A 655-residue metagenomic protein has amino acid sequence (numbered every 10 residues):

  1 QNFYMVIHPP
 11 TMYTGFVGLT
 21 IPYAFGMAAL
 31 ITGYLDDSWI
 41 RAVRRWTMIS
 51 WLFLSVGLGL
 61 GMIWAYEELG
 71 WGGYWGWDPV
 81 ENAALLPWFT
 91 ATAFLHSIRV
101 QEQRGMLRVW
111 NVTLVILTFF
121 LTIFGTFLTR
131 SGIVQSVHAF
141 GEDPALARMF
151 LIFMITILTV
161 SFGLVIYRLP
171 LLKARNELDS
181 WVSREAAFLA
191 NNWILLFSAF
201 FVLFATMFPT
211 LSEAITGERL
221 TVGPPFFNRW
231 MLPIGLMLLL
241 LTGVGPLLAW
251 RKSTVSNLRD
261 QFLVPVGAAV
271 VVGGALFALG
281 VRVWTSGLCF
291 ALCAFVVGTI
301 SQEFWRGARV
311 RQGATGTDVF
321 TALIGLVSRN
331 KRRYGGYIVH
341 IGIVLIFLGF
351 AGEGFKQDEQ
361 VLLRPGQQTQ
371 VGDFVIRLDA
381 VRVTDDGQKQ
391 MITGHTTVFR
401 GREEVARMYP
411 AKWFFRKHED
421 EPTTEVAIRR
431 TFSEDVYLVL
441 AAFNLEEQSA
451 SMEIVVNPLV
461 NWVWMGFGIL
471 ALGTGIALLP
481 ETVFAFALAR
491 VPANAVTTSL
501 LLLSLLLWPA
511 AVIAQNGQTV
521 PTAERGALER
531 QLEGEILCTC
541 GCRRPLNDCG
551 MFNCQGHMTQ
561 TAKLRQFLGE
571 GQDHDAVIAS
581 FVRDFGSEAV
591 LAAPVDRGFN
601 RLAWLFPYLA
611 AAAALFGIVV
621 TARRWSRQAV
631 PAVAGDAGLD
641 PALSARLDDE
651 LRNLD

Functional and structural regions predicted by a protein language model:
Q1-L507, A511-I513, M558: Solvent-exposed, non-transmembrane regions of integral membrane proteins
V244, T317-V319, Y437-E453, E570-F599: Juxtamembrane amphipathic/hinge helix adjacent to a transmembrane helix
E453-G468, A592-L609: Juxtamembrane/start-of-transmembrane alpha-helix segments at the extracytoplasmic/lumenal side of membrane anchors
L479-T482, L615-V630: Cytosolic-side junction of a single-pass transmembrane alpha-helix
F486-L507, Q628-D655: Cytoplasmic C-terminal tails of single-pass
Q515-R530, P631-P641: Electrostatic cytochrome c docking/interface patches
A523-N547: Immediate flanking context of iron-sulfur cluster ligation sites
R544-E570: Iron-sulfur (Fe-S) cluster-binding segments and ferredoxin-like electron-carrier domains, especially [2Fe-2S]
